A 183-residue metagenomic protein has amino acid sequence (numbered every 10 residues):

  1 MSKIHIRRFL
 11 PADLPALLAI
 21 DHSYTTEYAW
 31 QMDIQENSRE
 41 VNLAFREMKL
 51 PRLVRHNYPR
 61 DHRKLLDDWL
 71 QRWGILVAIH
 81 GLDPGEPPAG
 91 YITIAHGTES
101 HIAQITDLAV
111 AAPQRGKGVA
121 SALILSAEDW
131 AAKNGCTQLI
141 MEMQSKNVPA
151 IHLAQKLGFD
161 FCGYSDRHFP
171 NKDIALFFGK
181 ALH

Functional and structural regions predicted by a protein language model:
S2-K3, L18, K172-H183: Terminal substrate-recognition subdomain of acyl/acetyltransferases
H5, Q104-T106, L139: Conserved Rossmann-like nucleotide-binding pocket used by diverse enzymes that bind dinucleotide cofactors
P11, A19-T106, A111-A112, I124-S126 (+2 more regions): Acetyl-CoA-dependent GNAT
Y58, H62, I140-M143, G158-L176: Conserved catalytic-core motifs of GNAT/GCN5-like acyltransferases
D107-V110, G116-D129, K133, H152-K156: Conserved acetyl-CoA-binding loop-helix of GNAT-fold acetyltransferases
V110, R115, M141-I151, H168-N171: Conserved beta-strand-loop-alpha-helix junction that forms the acyl-donor binding cleft
A131-E142: Conserved GNAT acetyl-CoA-binding A-motif
